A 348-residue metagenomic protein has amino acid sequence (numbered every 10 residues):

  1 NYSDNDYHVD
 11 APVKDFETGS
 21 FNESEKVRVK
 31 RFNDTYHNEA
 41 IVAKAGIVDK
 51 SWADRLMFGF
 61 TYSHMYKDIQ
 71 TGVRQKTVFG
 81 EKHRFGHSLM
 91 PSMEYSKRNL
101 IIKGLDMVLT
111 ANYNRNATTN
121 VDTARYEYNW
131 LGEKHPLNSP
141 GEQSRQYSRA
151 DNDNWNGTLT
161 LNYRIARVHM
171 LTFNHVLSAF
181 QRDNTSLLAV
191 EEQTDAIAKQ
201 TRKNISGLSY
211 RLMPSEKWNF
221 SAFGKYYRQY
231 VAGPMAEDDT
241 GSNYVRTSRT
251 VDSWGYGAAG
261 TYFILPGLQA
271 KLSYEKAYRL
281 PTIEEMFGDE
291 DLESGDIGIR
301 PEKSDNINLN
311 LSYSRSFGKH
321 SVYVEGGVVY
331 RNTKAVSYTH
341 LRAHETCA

Functional and structural regions predicted by a protein language model:
N1-R74: Periplasmic-side early beta-strands and strand-to-turn transitions of outer-membrane beta-barrels
N5, Y278, V329-A335: C-terminal beta-signal and adjacent terminal beta-strands/loops of Gram-negative outer-membrane beta-barrel proteins
A11-T18, A124-W130, E284-F287: Short, flexible, mixed-charge acidic loops at enzyme active sites
S20-S24, D239-G241, F287-E293: Short glycine/proline- and charge-enriched loop/turn segments that cap or connect secondary-structure elements
V42-M65, R84-G241, V245-L265, S273-E275 (+2 more regions): Face-selective signature of the C-terminal outer-membrane beta-barrel domain
N306-S312: Outer-membrane beta-barrel "beta-signal"
T339-T346: Conserved small/polar residues in nucleotide/adenosyl-binding loops
